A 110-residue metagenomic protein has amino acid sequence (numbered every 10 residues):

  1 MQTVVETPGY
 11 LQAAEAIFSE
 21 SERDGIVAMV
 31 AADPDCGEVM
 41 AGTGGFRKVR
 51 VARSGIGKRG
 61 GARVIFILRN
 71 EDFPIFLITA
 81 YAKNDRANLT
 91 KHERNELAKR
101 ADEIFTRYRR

Functional and structural regions predicted by a protein language model:
M1-S21: Arg/Lys-rich, positively charged N-terminal/basic patches that mediate binding to nucleic acids
E6, E22, I26, K58-G61 (+2 more regions): Amphipathic alpha-helical interface surfaces
G9, V27, A32-D35, R47-V51 (+1 more regions): Generic hydrophobic-segment detector
Q12, D24-D33, G37-A41, K99: N-terminal targeting/export leaders
E20-S21, G25, A32, G45 (+1 more regions): Sequence/structural signature of beta-propeller domains
C36-A80, D85: Basic/aromatic recognition patch in beta-strand/loop cores that engages polyanionic ligands
L68-R110: Enriched for short, Lys/Arg-rich terminal
